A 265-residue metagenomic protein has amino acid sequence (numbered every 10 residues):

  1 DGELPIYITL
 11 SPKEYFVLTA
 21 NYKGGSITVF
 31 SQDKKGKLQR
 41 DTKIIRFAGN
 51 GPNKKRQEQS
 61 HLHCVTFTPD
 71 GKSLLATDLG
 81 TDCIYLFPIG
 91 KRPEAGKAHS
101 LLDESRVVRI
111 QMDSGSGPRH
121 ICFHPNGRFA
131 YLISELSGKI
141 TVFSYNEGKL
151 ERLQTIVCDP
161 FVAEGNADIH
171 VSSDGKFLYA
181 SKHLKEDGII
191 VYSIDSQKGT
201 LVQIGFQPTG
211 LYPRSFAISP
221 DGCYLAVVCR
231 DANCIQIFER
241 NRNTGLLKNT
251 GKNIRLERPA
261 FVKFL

Functional and structural regions predicted by a protein language model:
D1-F16, A48-D70, M112-F129, D159-G175 (+2 more regions): Beta-rich, blade/repeat-based domains predominating in secreted/periplasmic proteins but also intracellular
S11, T19-Y22, T68, A76-L79 (+4 more regions): Conserved beta-strand positions in repeat-built beta-propeller and related beta-rich domains
G25-T28, D82-I84, G138-I140, E186-I189 (+1 more regions): Structural signal for beta-propeller blades
V29-Q39, P88-L101, F143-L150, Y192-G199 (+1 more regions): Short loop/turn segments immediately following beta-strands, especially the blade-tip and inter-blade linker loops
K43, G49-K55, S105-Q111, L153-P160 (+2 more regions): A short beta-strand motif characteristic of beta-propeller blades
G71-S137: Loop-centered beta-sheet repeat module
N166-K198, V202-R230: Loop/turn-rich, solvent-exposed surfaces of beta-rich toroidal or solenoidal domains
R230-C234, K248-L265: Blade-level signature of beta-propeller repeat domains, shared across WD40, Kelch, NHL, RCC1 and BNR/Asp-box propellers
